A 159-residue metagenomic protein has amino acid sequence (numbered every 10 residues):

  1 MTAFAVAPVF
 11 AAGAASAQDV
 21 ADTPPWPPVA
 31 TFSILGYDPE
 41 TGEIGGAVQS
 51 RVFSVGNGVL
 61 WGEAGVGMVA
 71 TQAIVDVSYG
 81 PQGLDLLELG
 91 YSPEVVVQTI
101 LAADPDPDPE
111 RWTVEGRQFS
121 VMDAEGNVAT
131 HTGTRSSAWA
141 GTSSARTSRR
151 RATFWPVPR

Functional and structural regions predicted by a protein language model:
M1-A12: Bacterial N-terminal signal peptides
A11-D19: Boundary at the C-terminal end of the N-terminal hydrophobic targeting segment
Q18-H131, R135-R159: Alpha/propeptide regions of enzymes that mature by internal proteolysis
